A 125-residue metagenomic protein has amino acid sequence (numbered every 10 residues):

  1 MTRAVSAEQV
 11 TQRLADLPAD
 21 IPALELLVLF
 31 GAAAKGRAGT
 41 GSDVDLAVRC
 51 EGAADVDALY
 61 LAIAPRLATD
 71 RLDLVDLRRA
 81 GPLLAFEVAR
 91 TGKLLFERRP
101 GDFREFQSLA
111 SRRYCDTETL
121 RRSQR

Functional and structural regions predicted by a protein language model:
M1-L26, A34-T40, C50-R125: Catalytic core of pol beta-like nucleotidyltransferases
